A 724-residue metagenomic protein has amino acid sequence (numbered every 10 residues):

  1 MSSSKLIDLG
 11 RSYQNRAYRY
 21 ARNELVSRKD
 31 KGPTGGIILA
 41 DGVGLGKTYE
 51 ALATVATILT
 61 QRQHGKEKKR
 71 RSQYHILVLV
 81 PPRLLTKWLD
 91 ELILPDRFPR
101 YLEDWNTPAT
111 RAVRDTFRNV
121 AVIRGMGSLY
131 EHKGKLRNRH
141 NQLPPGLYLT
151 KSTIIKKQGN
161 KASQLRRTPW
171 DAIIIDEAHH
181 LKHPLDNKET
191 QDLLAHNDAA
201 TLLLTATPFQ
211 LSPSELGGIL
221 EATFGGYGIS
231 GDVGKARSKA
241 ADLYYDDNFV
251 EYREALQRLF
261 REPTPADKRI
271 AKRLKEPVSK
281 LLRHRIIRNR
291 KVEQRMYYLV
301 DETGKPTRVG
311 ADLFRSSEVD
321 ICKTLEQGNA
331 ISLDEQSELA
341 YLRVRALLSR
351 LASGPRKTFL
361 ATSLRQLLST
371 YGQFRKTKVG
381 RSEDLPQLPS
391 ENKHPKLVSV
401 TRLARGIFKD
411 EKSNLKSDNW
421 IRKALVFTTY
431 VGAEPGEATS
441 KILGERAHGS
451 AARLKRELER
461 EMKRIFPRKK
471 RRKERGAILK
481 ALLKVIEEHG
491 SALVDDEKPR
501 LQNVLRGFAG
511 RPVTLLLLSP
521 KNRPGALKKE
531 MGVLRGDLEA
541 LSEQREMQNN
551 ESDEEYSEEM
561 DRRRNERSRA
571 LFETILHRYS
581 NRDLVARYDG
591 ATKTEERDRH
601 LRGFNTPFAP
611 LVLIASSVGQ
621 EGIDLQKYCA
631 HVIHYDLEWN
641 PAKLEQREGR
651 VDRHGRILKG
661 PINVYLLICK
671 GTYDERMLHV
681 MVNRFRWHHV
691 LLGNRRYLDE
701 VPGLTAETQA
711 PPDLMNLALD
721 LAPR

Functional and structural regions predicted by a protein language model:
M1-E24, K29-I175, H179-A200, L204-T207 (+3 more regions): Helicase motor interdomain insertion/brace
E50, Q626, R653: Short, electropositive, low-hydrophobicity segments enriched in small/polar residues
K69, Q626, K659-G660: Short, flexible turn/loop "capping" segments at secondary-structure junctions
N160-K161, Y628-A630, R647-E648: Amphipathic helical hotspot of TIR/SEFIR-family domains
E215-G218, D624-L637, N663-L666: A short beta-strand element within the Helicase C-terminal
G225, G660-P661: Glycine- and acidic-residue-rich phosphate-binding/metal-coordinating active-site segment common to enzymes that handle
N640-G660: Conserved SF2 helicase motif VI
